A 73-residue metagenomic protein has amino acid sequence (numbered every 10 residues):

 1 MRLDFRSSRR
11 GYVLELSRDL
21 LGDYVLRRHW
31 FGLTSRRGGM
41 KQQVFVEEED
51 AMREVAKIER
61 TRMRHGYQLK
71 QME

Functional and structural regions predicted by a protein language model:
M1-S8: Negatively charged, low-complexity tracts enriched in Asp/Glu with abundant Ser/Thr
R10-Y12: Short beta-strand or tight-loop elements that sit immediately N-terminal to catalytic metal-binding acidic residues
L14-Q43, A56, R64-M72: Short aromatic-glycine-(Arg/Gly/Cys) micro-motifs in beta-strand/loop hairpins
E47-V55: Short amphipathic alpha-helices within nucleic acid-binding modules
